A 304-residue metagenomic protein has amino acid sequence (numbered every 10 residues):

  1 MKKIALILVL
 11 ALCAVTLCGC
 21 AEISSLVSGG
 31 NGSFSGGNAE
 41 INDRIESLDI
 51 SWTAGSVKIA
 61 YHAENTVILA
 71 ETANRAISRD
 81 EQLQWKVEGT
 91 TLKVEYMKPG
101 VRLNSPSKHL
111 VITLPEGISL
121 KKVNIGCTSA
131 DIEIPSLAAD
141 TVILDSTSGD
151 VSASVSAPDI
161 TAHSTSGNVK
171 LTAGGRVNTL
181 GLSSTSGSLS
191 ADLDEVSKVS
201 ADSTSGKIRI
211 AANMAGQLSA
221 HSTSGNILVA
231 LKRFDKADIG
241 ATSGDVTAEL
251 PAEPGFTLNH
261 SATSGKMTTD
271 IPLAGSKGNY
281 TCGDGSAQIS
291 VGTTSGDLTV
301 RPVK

Functional and structural regions predicted by a protein language model:
M1-L8: Positively charged n-region of N-terminal signal peptides that target proteins for export
A5, G19-R79, M97-L120, E133-P135 (+1 more regions): Short acidic/polar N-terminal linker immediately downstream of export determinants
A14-L17: Bacterial Sec-type N-terminal signal peptides, specifically the leucine/valine-rich hydrophobic h-region
R44-E46, T53, E81, T90-L92 (+7 more regions): Envelope-exposed proteins and targeting segments
T66-V67, T90-L92, L298: Hydrophobic residues embedded in beta-strands of well-ordered beta-sheets
V123-G174: Right-handed parallel beta-helix
V155, V169-S183, S188-K304: Short, surface-exposed interaction patches in beta-rich subdomains that mediate adhesion/assembly near membranes
